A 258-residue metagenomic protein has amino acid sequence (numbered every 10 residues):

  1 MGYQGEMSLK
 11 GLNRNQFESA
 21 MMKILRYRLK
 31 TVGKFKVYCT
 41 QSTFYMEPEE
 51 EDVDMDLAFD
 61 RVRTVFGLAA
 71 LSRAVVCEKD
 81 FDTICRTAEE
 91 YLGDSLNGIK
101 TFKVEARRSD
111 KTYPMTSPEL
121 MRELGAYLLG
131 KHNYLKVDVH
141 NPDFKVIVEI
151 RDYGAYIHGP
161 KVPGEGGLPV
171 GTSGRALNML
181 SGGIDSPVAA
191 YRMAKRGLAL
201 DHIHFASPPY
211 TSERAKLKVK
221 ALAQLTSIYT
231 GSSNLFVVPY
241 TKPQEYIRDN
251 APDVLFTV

Functional and structural regions predicted by a protein language model:
M1-L177, P187-N234, T241-K242: RNA-binding accessory domains that recognize and position tRNA/RNA substrates
G183: Conserved G/P- and acidic residue-centered "switch" motifs that form tight phosphate/ATP-binding loops in soluble
V237, P243-V258: Conserved adenosine/adenylate-binding substructure
